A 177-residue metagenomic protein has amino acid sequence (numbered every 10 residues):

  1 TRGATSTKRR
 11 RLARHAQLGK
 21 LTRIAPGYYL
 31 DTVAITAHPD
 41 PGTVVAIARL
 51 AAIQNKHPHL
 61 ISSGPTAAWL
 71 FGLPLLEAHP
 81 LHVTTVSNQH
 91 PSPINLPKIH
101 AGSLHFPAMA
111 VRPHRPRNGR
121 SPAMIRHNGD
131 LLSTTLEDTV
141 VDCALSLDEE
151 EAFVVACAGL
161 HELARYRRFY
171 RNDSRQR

Functional and structural regions predicted by a protein language model:
T1-Q176: Short gly/ser-rich loop at a beta-strand->alpha-helix junction or flexible surface loop bordering the NTP-binding
